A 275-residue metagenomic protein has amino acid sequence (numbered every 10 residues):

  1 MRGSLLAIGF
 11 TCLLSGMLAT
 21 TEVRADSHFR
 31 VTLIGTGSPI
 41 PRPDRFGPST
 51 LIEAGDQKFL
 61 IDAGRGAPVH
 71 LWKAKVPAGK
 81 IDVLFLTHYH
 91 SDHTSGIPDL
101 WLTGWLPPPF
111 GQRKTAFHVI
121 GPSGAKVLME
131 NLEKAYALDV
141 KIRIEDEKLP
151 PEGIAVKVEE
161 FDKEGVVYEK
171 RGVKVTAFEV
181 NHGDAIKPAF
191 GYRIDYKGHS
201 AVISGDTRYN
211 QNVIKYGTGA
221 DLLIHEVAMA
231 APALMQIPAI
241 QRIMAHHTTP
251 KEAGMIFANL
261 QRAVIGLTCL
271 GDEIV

Functional and structural regions predicted by a protein language model:
S4-A19: Bacterial N-terminal signal peptides
F10, V23-V202: Binuclear metal-dependent hydrolase catalytic cores
F190-G191, G198-V202, R208-V275: Cap/insert and terminal regions of metallo-dependent hydrolase folds
